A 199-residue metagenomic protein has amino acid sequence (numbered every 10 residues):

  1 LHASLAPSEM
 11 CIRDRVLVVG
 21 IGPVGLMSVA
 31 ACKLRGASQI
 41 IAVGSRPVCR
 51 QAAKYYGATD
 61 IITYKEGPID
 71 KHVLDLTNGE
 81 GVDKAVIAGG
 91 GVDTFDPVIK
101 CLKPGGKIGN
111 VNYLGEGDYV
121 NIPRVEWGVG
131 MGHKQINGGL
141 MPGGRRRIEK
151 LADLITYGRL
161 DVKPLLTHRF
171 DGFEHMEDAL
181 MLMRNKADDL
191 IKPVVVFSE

Functional and structural regions predicted by a protein language model:
L1-P7, I12: Single conserved hydrophobic/aromatic residue that forms the stacking wall/gate of nucleotide- or nucleobase-binding
V18-I21, K33-P97: Adenosine-nucleotide cofactor-binding segment
G25-L26: N-terminal Rossmann-fold NAD(P) dinucleotide-binding loop
D96-I99, G144-E199: C-terminal hydrophobic helical "lid"/dimerization subdomain of Rossmann-like NAD(P)H-dependent oxidoreductases
L102-P104: Helix-to-beta-strand junctions that scaffold the AdoMet/dcAdoMet cofactor pocket in Class I SAM-dependent enzymes
G106-K107, I122-L165: Rossmann-fold dehydrogenase core element
V111-N112: Acidic carboxylate diad motif detector
